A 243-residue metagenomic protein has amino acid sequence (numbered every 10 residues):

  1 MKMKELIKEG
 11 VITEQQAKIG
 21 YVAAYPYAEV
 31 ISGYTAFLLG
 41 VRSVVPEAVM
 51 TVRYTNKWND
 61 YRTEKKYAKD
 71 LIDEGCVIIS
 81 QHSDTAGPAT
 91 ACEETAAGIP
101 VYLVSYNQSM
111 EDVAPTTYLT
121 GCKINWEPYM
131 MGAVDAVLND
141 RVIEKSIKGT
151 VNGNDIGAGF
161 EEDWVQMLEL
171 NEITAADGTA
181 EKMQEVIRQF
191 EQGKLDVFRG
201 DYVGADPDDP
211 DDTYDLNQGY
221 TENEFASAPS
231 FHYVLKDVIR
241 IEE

Functional and structural regions predicted by a protein language model:
M1-E243: A residue-level marker of the well-folded mature domains of exported/periplasmic proteins
